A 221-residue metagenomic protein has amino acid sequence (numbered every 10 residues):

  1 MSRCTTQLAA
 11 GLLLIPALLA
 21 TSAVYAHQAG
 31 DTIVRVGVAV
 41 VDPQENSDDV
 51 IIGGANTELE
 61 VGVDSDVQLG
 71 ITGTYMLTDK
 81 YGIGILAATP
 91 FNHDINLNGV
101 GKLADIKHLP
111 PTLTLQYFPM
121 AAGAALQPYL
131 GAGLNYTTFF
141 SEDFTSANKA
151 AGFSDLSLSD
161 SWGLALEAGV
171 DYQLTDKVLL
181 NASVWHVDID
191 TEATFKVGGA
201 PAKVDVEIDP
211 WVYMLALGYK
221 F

Functional and structural regions predicted by a protein language model:
M1-G30: Cleavable N-terminal export/targeting peptides
Y25-T72, V212, G218-K220: Short glycine/proline- and aromatic-enriched beta-strand/turn motifs that initiate or cap beta-hairpins
Q28, L59-S65, G101-K107, A151-D160 (+1 more regions): Replace "Gram-negative outer membrane beta-barrel proteins" with "bacterial and organellar outer membrane beta-barrel
D31, V40, Q44, T72-S146 (+1 more regions): Gram-negative (and chloroplast) outer-membrane scaffold detector with strong preference for beta-barrel transmembrane
G37, A132-G133, S183-W185: A secondary-structure boundary/capping signal
N46-G53, D94-G101, F140-A151, E192-P201: Outer-membrane beta-barrel translocator domains and adjoining extracellular loop/strand segments of Gram-negative
N92, T175-F221: Predominantly the C-terminal beta-signal and adjacent terminal strand-loop region of outer-membrane beta-barrel
A165-Q173: Conserved C-terminal beta-signal and adjacent last beta-strands/turns of outer-membrane beta-barrel proteins
